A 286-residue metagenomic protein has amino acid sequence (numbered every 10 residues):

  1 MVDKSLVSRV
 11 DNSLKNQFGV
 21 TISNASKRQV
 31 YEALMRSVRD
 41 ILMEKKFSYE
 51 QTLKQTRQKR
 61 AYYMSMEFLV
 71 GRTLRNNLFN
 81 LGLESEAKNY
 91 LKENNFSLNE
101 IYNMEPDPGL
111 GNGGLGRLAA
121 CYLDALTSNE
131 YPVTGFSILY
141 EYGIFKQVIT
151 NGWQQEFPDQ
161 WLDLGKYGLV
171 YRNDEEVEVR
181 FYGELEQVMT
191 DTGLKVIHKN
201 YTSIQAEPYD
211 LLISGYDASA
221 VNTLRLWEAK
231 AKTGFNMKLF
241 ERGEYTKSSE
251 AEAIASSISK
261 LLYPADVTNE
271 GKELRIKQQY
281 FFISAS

Functional and structural regions predicted by a protein language model:
M1-S286: A conserved ligand/cofactor-binding region detector
